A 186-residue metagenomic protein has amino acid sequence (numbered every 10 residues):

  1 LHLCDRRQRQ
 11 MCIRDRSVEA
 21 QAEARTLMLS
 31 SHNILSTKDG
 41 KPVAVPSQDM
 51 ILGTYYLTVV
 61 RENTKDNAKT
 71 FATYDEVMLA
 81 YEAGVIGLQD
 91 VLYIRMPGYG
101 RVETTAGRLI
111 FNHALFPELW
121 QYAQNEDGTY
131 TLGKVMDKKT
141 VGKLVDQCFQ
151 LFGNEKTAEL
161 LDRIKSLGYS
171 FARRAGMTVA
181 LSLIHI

Functional and structural regions predicted by a protein language model:
L1-R9, I13, I184-H185: Single conserved hydrophobic/aromatic residue that forms the stacking wall/gate of nucleotide- or nucleobase-binding
R7-Q10, R14-A158, R163-R173: Conserved, carboxylate-rich catalytic/transport cores that coordinate ions
A175-L183: Terminal amphipathic helices with adjacent charged low-complexity linkers/tails
